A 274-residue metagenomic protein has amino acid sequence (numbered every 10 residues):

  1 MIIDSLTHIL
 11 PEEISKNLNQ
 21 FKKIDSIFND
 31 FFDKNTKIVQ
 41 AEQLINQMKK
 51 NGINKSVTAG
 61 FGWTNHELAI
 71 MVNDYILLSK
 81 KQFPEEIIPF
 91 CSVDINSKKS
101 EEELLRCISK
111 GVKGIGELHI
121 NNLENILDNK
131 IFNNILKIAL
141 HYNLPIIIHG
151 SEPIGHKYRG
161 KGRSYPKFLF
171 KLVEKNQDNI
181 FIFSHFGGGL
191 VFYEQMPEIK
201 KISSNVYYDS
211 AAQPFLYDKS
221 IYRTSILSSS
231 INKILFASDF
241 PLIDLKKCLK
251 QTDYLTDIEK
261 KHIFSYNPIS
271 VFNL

Functional and structural regions predicted by a protein language model:
M1-H8, E12-K55, L105, S228-L235 (+1 more regions): Mid-to-C-terminal alpha-helical segments outside catalytic/metal-binding sites
I2-S5, T58-A59, F90-C91, G116 (+3 more regions): Active-site neighborhood of phospho(di)ester-bond hydrolases with catalytic His/Asp-centered motifs
L6, M48, I76, C107 (+7 more regions): Conserved, mostly hydrophobic/aromatic
L10-E13, W63-H66, I95-K99, N122-L123 (+4 more regions): Active-site environment of divalent metal-dependent phosphoester hydrolases
A41, I70-D74, R163-P166, Y193 (+1 more regions): Short, surface-exposed alpha-helical segments at coil->helix boundaries
A41-I45, N73-K80, L104, F132 (+4 more regions): Generic structural signal for well-ordered alpha-helices, preferentially at hydrophobic/aromatic core positions
N54-K55, W63-I154: Active-site gating/metal-coordination segments in enzymes
K113-G114, I126-L235: Catalytic pocket-lining loop regions of alpha/beta-barrel enzymes, especially the amidohydrolase/enolase/GH5 lineages
